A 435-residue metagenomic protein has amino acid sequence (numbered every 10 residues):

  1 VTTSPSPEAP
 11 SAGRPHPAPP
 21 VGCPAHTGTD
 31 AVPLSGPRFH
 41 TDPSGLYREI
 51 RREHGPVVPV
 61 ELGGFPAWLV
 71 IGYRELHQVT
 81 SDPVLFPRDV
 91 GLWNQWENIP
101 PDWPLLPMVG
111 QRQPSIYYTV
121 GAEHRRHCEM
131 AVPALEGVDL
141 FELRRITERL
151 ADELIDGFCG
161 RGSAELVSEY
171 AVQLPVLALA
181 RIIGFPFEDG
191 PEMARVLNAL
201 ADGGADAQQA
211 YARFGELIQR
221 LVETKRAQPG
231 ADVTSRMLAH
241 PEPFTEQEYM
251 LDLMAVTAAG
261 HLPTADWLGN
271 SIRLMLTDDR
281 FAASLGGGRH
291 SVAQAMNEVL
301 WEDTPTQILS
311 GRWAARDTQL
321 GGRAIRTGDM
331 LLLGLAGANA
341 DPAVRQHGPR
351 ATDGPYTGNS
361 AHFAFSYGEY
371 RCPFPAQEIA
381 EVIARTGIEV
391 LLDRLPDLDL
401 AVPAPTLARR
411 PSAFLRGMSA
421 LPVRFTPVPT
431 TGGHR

Functional and structural regions predicted by a protein language model:
T2-R435: Cytochrome P450
